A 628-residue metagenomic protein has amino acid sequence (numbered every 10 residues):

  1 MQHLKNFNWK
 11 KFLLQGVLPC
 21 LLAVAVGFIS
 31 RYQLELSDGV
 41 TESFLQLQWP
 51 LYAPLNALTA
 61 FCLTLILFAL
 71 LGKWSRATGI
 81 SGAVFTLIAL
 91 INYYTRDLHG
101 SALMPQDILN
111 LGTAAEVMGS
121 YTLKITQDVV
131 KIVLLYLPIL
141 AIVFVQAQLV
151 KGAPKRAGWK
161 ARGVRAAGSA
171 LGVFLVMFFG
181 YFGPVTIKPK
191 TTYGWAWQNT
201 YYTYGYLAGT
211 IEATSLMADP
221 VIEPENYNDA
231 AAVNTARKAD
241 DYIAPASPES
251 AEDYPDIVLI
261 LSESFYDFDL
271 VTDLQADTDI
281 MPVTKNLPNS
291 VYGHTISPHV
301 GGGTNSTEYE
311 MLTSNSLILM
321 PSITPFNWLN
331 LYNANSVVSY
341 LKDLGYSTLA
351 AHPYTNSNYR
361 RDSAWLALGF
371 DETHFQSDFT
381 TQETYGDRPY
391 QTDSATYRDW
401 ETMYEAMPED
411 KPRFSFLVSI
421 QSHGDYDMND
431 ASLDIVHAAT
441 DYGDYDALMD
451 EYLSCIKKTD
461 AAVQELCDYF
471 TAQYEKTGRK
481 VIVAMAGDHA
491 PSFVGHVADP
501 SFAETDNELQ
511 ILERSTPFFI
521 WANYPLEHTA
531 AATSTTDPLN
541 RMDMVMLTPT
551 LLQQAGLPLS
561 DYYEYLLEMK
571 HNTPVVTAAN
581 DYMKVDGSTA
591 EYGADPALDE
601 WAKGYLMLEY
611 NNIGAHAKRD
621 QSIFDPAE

Functional and structural regions predicted by a protein language model:
M1-Y202: Transmembrane and membrane-interface helices of multi-pass, inner-membrane envelope-modifying transferases
W49, H99, L103-Q106, W195-A213 (+3 more regions): Membrane-interface micro-motifs in multi-pass membrane enzymes
S81-V84, L111, P184, L207 (+2 more regions): Short amphipathic alpha-helical surface patches that serve as generic macromolecular interface elements
N92-N110, T126, E223-A231, S336 (+3 more regions): A diffuse structural propensity rather than consistent per-protein peaks
H99, D107-G119, V130, I211-D219 (+2 more regions): Short alpha-helical interface patches
M118-Q127, Q148-P154, K238-D240, P325 (+2 more regions): Short, highly charged low-complexity linear segments
F178-L259: Membrane-interface segments at or immediately adjacent to transmembrane helices that form the boundary between
I243-A251, P255, L261-S262, D267-E628: Solvent-exposed soluble domains appended to multi-pass membrane proteins
